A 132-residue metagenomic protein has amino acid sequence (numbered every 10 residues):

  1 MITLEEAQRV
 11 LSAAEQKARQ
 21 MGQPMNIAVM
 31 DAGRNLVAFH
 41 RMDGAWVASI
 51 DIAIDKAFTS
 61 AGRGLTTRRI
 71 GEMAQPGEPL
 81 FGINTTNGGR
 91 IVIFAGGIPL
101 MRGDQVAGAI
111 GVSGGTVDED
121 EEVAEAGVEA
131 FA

Functional and structural regions predicted by a protein language model:
M1-A132: Flexible, solvent-exposed loop/hinge segments and secondary-structure transition points
